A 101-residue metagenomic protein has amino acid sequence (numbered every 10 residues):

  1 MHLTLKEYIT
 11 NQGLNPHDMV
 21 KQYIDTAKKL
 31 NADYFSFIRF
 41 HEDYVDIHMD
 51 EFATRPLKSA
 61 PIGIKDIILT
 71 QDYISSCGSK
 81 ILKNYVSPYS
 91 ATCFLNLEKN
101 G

Functional and structural regions predicted by a protein language model:
M1-G101: Gly/Ser-rich catalytic/binding loops embedded in alpha/beta enzyme cores
